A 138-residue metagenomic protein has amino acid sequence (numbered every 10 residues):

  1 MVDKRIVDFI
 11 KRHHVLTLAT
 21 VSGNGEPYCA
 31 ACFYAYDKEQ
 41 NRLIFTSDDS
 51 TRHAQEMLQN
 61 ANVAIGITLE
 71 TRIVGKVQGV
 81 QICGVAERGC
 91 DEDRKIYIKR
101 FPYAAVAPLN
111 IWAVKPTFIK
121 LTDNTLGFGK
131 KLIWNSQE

Functional and structural regions predicted by a protein language model:
M1-T17: Extreme N-terminal tail/first-helix region
I10-K11, L58-Q59, I98: Alpha-helix boundary recognition
H14-D49, M57, V63-T68: Short beta-strand segments
G23, S50, E70, I119 (+1 more regions): Residue-level signature for short turns and capping positions that connect secondary-structure elements
S47-T51, A64-L69, E92-Y103: Short acidic (Asp/Glu) patches
H53-G84: Helix-adjacent hinge/juxtasegments
V74-E138: Charged, gly/pro-rich active-site loop segments
